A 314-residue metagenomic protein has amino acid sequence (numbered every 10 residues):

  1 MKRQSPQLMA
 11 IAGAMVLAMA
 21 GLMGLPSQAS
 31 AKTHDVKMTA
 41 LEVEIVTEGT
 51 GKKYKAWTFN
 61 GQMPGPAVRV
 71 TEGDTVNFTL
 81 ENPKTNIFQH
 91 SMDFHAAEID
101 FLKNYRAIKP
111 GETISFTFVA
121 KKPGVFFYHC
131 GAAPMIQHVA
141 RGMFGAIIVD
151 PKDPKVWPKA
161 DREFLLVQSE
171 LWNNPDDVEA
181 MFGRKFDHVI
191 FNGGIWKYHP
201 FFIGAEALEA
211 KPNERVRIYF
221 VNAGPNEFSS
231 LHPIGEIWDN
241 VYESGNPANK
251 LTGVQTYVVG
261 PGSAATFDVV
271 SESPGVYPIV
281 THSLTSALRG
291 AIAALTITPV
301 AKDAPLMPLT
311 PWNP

Functional and structural regions predicted by a protein language model:
M1-Q7: N-terminal secretory signal peptides that target proteins for export/translocation
A10-G24: Bacterial N-terminal signal peptides
A20-Y105, P110-S115, V149, M181-F220 (+2 more regions): N-terminal, post-signal-peptide metal-ligating segments of extracellular/periplasmic oxidoreductases, dominated by
T33, E42, A140-P175, A180 (+5 more regions): Extracytoplasmic/periplasmic copper-protein system
G73-D74, A120-F126, N213-E214, S263-A265 (+1 more regions): Short tyrosine-centred short linear motifs in exposed loops/low-complexity segments
S91-M92, G124-P134, E272-S286: Short, surface-exposed ligand- or partner-binding patches at beta-edge/loop junctions that are enriched in aromatics
D100-N104, P247-F267: A cross-kingdom feature marking solvent-exposed beta-strand/loop segments within repeated, beta-rich binding/scaffold
K159-S230, I234, E272, Y277: A contiguous, surface-exposed recognition patch within enzymatic or periplasmic domains that forms
